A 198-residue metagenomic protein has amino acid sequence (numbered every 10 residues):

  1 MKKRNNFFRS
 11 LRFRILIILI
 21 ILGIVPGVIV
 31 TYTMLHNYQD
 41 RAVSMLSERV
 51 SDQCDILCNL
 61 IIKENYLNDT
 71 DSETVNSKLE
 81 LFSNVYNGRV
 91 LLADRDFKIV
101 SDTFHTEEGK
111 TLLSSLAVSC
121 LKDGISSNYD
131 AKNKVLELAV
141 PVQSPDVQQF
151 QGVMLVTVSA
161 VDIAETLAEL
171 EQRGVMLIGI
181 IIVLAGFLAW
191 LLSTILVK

Functional and structural regions predicted by a protein language model:
K2-F7, N59, D96-K98, T111-L116 (+4 more regions): Alpha-helical/coil-rich non-catalytic "connector" segments in signaling and regulatory proteins
K2-K98, F104-E107, Q172: Juxtamembrane segments flanking the first transmembrane helix of membrane-anchored signal-transduction proteins
T31-H36, L177, I181-K198: Cytosolic-side ends of inner-membrane transmembrane helices, especially those that anchor bacterial signal-transduction
N76, K98-N133: Extracytoplasmic/periplasmic sensor domains and loops in membrane signaling proteins
K132-E137, G186-F187: Cysteine/selenocysteine-centered motifs that mediate thiol-based redox chemistry or coordinate metal-sulfur cofactors
V135, Q143-V147, L155-V175: Helix-start (N-cap) segments at beta->loop->alpha junctions that couple sensory/regulatory domains to adjoining helices
F150: Glycine-rich acetyl-CoA-binding "A-motif" of GNAT/NAT acetyltransferases
